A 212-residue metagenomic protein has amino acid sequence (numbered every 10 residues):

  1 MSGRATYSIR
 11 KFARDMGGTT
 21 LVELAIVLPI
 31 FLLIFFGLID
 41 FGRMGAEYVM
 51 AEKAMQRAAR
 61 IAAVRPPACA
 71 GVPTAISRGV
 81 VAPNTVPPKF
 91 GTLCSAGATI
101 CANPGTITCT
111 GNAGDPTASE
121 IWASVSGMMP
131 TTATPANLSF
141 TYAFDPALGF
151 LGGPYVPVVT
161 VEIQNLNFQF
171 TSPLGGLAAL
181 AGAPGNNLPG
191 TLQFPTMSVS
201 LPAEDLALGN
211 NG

Functional and structural regions predicted by a protein language model:
M1-G17: N-terminal leader/signal peptides at the extreme start of proteins
S2-R4, Q56-G212: Short, conserved structural patches
M16, E23, V49-R57: A broad detector of short, well-ordered amphipathic alpha-helices that serve as recognition/interaction surfaces
G17-I30, D40: N-terminal signal-anchor/signal peptide hydrophobic helix marking the start of the first transmembrane segment
D40-A54, P67: Membrane-proximal amphipathic alpha-helices that sit immediately adjacent to an N-terminal transmembrane/signal-anchor
